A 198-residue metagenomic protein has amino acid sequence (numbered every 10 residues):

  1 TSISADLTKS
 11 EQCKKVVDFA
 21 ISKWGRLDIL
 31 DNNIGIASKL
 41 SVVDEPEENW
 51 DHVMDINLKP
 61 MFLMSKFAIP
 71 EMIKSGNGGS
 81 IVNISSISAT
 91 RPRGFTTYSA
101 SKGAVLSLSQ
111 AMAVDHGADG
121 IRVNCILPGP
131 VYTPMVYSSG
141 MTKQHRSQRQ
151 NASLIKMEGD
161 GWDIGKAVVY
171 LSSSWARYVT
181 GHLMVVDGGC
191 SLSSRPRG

Functional and structural regions predicted by a protein language model:
R26, G117, R122, V179-G181: Short, small/polar-rich loop/turn modules that mediate ligand/substrate recognition or access, typified
S41-V42, P46-M54, R149: Substrate-binding pocket helix/loop in short-chain dehydrogenase/reductase
E45, R91-A100, A111, R197-G198: Active-site loop-to-helix junction immediately N-terminal to the catalytic Tyr of the SDR YXXXK motif in Rossmann-fold
S65, S101, S109: Active-site helix of classical SDR
P70, V114-A118, R177: Alpha-helical segment proximal to the catalytic Tyr-Lys
S86: Residue(s) in the substrate-gating loop at a strand-loop-helix junction that position the organic substrate next
V169, T180-G198: Short C-terminal tail/terminal secondary-structure segment of NAD(P)H-dependent dehydrogenase/reductase domains
